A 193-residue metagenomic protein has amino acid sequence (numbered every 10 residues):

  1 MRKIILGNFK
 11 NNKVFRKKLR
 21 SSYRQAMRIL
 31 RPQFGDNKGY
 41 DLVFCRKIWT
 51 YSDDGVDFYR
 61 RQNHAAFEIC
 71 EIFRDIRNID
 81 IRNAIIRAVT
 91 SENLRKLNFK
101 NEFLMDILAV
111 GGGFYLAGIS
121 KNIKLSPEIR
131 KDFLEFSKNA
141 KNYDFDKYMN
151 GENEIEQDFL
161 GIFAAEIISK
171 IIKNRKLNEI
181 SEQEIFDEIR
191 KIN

Functional and structural regions predicted by a protein language model:
G7-D75: Auxiliary, metal-adjacent structural segments of Zn-dependent hydrolase domains
F15, L19, N78, R82 (+5 more regions): Hydrophobic (often cysteine-bearing) scaffold residues that line and stabilize catalytic clefts of nucleotide/cofactor
K18, S22-Q25, I29, A84 (+6 more regions): Charge-rich, solvent-exposed alpha-helical interaction surfaces
I79-K96, V110-F114: Active-site recognition of the HExxH zinc-binding catalytic motif
R87, V110-G118, L160-K170: Short, hydrophobic/amphipathic alpha-helical patches that form generic packing surfaces within helical domains
F99-K147: Post-HExxH zinc-binding segment in Zn-dependent metallohydrolases
L125, K138-N193: Pan-zinc metallopeptidase signature
